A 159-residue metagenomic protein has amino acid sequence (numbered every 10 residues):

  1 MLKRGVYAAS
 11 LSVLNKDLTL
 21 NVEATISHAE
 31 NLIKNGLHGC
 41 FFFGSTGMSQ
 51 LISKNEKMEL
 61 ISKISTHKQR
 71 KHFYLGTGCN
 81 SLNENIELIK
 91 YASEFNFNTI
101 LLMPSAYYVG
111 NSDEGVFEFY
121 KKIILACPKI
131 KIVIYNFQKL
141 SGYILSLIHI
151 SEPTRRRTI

Functional and structural regions predicted by a protein language model:
L2-Y143: Active-site beta->alpha loop and helix N-cap motifs at the rims of alpha/beta catalytic domains
I148-I159: Single conserved hydrophobic/aromatic residue that forms the stacking wall/gate of nucleotide- or nucleobase-binding
